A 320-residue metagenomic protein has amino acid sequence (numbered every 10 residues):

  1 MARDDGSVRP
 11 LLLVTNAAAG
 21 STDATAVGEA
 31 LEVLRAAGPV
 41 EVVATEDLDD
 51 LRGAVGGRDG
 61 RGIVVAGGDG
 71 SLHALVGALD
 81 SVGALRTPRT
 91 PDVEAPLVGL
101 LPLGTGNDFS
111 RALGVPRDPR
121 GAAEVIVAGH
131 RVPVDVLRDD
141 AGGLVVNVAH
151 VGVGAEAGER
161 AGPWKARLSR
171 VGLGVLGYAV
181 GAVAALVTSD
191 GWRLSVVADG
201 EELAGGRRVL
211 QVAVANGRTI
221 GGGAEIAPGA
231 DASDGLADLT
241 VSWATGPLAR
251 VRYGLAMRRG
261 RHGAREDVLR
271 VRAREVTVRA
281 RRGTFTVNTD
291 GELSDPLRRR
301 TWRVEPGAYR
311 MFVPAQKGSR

Functional and structural regions predicted by a protein language model:
M1-A66, H73, R120, G318-R320: ATP/NTP phosphate-donor binding region
A2-D4, A198-A204, D231-A232, A237 (+1 more regions): ATP/nucleoside-binding phosphotransfer catalytic cores, i.e., glycine-rich phosphate-binding loops
V14-T15, G28, T45, D80-L210: Catalytic core of DAGKc-family lipid kinases
A17, A66-G68, L101-L103, N216: Glycine-rich beta-strand-to-loop/alpha-helix junction loops that act as flexible
G20-A24, V134, G221, M311: Short N-terminal binding/cap micro-motifs at the start of the first secondary-structure element
H150, G154, A213-P228, L293: Glycine-rich phosphate/pyrophosphate-binding beta-alpha loops
G154-A157, A204-G206, T219-G223, P247-V251: Short acidic/glycine-rich loop or secondary-structure boundary segments that cap or lie
K165-L176, T219-G222, A227-A249: Gly/Ser/Thr-rich active-site loops/lids in small-molecule metabolic enzymes that frequently grip phosphoryl groups
